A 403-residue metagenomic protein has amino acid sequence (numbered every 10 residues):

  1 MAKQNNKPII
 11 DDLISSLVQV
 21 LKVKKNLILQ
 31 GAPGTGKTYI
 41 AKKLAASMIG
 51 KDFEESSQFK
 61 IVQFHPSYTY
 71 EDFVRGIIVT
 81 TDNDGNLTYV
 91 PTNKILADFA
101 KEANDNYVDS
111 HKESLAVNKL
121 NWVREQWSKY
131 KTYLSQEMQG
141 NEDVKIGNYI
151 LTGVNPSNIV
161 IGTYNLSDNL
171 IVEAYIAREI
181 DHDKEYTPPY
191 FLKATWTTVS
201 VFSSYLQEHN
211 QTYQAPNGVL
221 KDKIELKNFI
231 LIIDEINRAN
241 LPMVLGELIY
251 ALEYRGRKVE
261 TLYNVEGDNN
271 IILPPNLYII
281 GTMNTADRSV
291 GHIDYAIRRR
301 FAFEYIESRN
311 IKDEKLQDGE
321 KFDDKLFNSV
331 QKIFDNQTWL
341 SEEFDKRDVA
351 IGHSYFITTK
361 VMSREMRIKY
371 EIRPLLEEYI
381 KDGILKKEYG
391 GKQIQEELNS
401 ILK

Functional and structural regions predicted by a protein language model:
M1-K403: C-terminal regulatory/interaction module of P-loop NTP-utilizing enzymes
